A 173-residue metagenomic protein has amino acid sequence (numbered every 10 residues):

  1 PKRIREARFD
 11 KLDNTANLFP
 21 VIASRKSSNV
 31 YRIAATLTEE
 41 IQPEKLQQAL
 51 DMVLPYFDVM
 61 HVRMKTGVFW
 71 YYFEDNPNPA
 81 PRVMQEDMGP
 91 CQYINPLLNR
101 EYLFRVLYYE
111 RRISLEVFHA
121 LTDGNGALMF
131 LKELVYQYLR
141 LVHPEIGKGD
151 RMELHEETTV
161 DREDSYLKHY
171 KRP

Functional and structural regions predicted by a protein language model:
P1-Y170: Non-catalytic N-terminal regions of enzymes
P173: Phosphate/diphosphate-binding glycine-rich loops and adjacent basic-rich segments that engage nucleotide
